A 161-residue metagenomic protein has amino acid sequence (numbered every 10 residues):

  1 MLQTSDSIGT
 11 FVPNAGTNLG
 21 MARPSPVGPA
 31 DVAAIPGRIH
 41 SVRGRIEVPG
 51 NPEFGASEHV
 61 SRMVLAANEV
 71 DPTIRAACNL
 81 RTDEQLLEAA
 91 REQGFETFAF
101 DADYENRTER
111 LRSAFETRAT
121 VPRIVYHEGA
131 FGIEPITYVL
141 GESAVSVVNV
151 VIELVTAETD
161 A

Functional and structural regions predicted by a protein language model:
M1-A161: Conserved mixed alpha/beta catalytic, RNA-binding, or beta-rich assembly cores of soluble enzyme, regulatory
